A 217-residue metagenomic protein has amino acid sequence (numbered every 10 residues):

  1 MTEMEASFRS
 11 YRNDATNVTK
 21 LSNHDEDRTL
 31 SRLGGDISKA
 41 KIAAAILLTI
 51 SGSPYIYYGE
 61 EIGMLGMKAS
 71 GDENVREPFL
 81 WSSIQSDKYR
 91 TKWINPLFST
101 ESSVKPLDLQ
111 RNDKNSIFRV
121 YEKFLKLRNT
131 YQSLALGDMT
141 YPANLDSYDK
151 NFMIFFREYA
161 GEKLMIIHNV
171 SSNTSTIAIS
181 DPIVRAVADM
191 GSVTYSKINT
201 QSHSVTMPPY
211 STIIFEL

Functional and structural regions predicted by a protein language model:
T2-E3, R12-D14, R28, G34-T176: Loop/helix patches that line or flank the sugar-binding groove of alpha-linked glycan CAZymes
R9: Metal-dependent DNA phosphodiester-chemistry modules and their immediately adjacent helices/loops in DNA-processing
N17-D27: Aromatic- and acid-rich polysaccharide-binding/catalytic face of secreted or lumenal carbohydrate-active enzymes
H24, F124, Y210: A residue-level signal for conserved active-site and pocket-lining positions in enzyme catalytic cores
T174-Y195: Beta-strand-rich binding/interaction modules
I198-L217: C-terminal beta-strand-rich structural cap/linker in extracellular carbohydrate-active enzymes
